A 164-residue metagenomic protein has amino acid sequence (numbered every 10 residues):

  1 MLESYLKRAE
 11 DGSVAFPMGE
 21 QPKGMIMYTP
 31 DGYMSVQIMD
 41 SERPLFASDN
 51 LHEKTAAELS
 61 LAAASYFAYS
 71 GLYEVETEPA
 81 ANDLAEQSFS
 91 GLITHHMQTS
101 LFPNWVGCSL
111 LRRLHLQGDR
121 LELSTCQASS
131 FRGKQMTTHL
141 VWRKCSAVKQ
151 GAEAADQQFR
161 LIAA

Functional and structural regions predicted by a protein language model:
M1-A68, L72-A164: Lipid interaction determinants
